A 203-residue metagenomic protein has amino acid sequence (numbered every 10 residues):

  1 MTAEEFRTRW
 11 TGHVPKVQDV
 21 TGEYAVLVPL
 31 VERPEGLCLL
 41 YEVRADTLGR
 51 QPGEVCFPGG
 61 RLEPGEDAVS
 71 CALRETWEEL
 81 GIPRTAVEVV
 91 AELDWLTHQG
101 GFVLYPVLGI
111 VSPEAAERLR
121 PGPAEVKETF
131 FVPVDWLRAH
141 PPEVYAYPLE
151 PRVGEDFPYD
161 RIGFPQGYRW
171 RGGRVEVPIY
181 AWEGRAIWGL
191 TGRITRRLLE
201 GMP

Functional and structural regions predicted by a protein language model:
M1-C56, G60-E78, I82-R118, D135 (+1 more regions): N-terminal leader/linker segments that precede catalytic domains of diphosphate-processing enzymes
R120-D156: Acidic, glycine-rich loop-and-strand cores that form catalytic or ligand-binding grooves in diverse globular domains
